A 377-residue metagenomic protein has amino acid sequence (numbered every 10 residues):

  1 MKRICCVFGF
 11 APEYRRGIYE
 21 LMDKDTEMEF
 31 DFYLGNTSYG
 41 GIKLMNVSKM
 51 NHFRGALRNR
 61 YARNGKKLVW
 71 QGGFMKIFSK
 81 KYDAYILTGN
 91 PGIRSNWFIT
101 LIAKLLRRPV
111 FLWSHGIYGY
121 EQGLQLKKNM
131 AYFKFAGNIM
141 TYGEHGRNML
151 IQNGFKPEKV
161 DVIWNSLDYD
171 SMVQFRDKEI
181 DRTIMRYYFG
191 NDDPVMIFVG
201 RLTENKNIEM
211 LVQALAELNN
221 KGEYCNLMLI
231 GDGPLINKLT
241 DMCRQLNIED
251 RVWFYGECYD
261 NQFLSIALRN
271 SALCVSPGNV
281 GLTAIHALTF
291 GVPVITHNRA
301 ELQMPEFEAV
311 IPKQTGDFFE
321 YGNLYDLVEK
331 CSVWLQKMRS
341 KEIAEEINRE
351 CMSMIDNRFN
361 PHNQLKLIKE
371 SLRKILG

Functional and structural regions predicted by a protein language model:
C5, I184-K206, V212-L215: Conserved donor-binding/catalytic core segment of Leloir-type glycosyltransferases
R94, R108-K127, F135-N138: A short, histidine- and acid-enriched strand-loop-helix "catalytic/donor-clamping" loop that lines the nucleotide-sugar
K134-T183, N191: Donor nucleotide-sugar binding/catalytic pocket of nucleotide-sugar-dependent glycosyltransferases
I230, N237-C258: Nucleotide-activated donor-binding/catalytic signature segment of Leloir-type glycosyltransferases, i.e., the conserved
I266-N279, V292-P293: Acidic donor-binding loop of glycosyltransferase active sites
P293-L302, D317: Short hydrophobic beta-strand element within catalytic cores of glycosyltransferases and related nucleotide-activated
M304-W334: Change "using UDP/GDP/dTDP sugars" to "using nucleotide sugars
R339-R373: A charged, aromatic-enriched C-terminal amphipathic alpha-helix characteristic of glycosyltransferases across folds
